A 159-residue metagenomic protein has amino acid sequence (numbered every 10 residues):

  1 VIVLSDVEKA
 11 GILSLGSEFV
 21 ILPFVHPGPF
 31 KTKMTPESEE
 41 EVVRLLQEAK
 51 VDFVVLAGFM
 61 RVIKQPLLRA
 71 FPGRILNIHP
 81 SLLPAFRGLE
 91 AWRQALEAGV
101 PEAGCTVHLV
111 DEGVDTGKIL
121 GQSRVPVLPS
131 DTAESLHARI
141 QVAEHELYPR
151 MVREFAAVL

Functional and structural regions predicted by a protein language model:
V1-L159: One-carbon transfer enzymes
